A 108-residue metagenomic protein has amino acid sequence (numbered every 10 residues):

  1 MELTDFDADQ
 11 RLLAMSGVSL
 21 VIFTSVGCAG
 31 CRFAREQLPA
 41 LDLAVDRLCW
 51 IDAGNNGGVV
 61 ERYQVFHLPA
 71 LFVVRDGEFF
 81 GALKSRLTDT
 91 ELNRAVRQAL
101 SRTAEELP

Functional and structural regions predicted by a protein language model:
M1, C49, F80-A82: Structural signal for short hydrophobic segments within the conserved structured cores of catalytic domains across
M1-V18, Q98-P108: N-terminal leader/targeting and pre-domain segments
L3-T4, F23, V45-V59: Thiol-based oxidoreductase modules, predominantly thioredoxin-like and allied folds used for disulfide exchange
A8-L41: Local sequence-structure signature of Cys/Sec-based thiol-disulfide redox active-site neighborhoods
R11-L12, E61-Y63: Short amphipathic alpha-helix with an adjacent loop that forms part of the alpha/beta core around
G17-S19, F23, R62-Q64, R94: Chalcogenol-based redox active-site neighborhoods
Y63-F72: Structural micro-motif
V73-P108: Non-catalytic, surface beta->alpha helical segment in thiol-disulfide oxidoreductase systems
